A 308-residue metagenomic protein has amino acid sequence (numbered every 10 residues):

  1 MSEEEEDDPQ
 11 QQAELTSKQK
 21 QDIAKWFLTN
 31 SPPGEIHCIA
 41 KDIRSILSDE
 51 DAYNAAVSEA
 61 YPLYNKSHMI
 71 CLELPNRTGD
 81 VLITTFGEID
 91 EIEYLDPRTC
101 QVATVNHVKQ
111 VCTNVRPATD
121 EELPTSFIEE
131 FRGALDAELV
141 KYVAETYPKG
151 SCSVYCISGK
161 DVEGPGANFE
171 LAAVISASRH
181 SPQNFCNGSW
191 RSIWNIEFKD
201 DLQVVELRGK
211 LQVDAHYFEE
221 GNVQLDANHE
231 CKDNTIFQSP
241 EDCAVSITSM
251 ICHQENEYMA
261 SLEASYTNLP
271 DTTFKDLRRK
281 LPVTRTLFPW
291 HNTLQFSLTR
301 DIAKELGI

Functional and structural regions predicted by a protein language model:
E4-Q10, E14, C38, D49 (+4 more regions): C-terminal/domain-edge helix-coil "capping" segments
E14, K18, K25-W26, S31: Terminal, non-globular segments
Q19-A24, I36, Y53: Short amphipathic alpha-helical segments that mediate assembly, nucleic-acid/protein binding, or membrane association
I36-I43, P75: Amphipathic alpha-helical elements of HEAT/ARM-like alpha-solenoid repeat scaffolds that form extended
A40, R44, R132, D136 (+5 more regions): Residue-level detector of alpha-helical secondary structure
I46-G150: Long amphipathic alpha-helical scaffold segments
G133, A137, E145, G150-Q224: Surface-exposed short loop/turn segments
